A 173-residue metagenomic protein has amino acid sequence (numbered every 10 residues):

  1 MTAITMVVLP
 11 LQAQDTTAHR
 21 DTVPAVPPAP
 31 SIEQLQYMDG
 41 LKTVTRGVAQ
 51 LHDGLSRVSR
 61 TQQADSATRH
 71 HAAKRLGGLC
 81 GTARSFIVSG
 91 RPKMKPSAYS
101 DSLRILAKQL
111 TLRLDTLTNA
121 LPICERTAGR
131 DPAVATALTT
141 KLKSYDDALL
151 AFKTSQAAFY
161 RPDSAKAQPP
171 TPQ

Functional and structural regions predicted by a protein language model:
M1-P10: Bacterial N-terminal signal peptides
L9-Q12, G54, I87, L114: Hydrophobic alpha-helical elements and their junctions with loops/disorder across both membrane and soluble proteins
Q14-G78, A151-P172: Immediate post-signal-peptide N-terminus of mature secreted/exported proteins
R75-Y145: Long, amphipathic, charge-rich alpha-helical segments that form helical bundles/coiled-coils
